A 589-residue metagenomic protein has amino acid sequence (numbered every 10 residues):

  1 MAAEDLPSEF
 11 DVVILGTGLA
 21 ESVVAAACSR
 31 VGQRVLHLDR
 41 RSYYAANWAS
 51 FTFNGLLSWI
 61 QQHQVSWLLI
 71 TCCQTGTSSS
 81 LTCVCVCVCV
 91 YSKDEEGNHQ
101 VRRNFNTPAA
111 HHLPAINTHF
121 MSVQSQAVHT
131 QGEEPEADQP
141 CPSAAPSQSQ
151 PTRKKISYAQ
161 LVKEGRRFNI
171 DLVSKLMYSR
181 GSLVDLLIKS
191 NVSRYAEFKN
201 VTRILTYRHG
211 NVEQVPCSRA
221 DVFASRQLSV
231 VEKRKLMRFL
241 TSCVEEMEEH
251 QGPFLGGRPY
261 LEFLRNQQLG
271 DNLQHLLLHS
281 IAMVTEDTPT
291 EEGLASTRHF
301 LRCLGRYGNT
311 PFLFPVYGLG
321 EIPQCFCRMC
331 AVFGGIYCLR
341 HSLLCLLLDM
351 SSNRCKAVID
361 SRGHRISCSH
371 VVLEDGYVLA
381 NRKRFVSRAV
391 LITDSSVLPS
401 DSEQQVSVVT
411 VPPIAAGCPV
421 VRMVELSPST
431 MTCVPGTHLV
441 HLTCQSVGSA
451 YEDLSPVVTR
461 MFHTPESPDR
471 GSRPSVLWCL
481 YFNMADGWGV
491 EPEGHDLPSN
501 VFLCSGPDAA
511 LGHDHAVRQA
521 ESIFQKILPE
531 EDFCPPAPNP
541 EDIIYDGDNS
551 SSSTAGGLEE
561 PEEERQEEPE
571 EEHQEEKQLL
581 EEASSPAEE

Functional and structural regions predicted by a protein language model:
A3-A20, L36: Beta1/beta-strand and adjacent pyrophosphate-binding region of the FAD-binding site in flavoprotein oxidoreductases
L6, A109, A115-E134, C141 (+9 more regions): C-terminal lid/capping helical subdomain adjacent to the catalytic/cofactor pocket in oxidative enzymes
V13-L15, V24-W67, T71, C89-R102 (+4 more regions): Glycine-rich FAD pyrophosphate-binding loop
G16, R40, K189, N266-Q267 (+3 more regions): Short, well-ordered coil/turn residues at beta-beta hairpins and beta-strand->alpha-helix junctions within
R41-L57, Q61, N200-Y207, L278-M283 (+5 more regions): Short amphipathic alpha-helical segments embedded in low-complexity Lys/Glu-rich regions
C85, S92, H99-K155, A159-K163 (+2 more regions): Feature captures the FAD/FMN-dependent oxidoreductase FAD-binding
P151-I156, K163-R306, T310-Y317: Rossmann-like flavin
L313-F314, Q324-F333, H341-F482: Mid-domain catalytic core of redox enzymes that form a hydrophobic substrate pocket/lid adjacent to a catalytic redox
